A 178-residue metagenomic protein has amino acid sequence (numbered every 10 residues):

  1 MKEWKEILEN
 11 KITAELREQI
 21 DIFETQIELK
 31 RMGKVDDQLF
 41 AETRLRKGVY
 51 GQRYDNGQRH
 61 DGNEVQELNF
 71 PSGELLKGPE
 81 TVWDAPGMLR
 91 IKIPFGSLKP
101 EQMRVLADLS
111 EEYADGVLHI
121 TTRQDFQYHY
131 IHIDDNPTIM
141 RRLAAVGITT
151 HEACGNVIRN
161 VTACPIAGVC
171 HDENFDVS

Functional and structural regions predicted by a protein language model:
M1-L89, V105: Iron-sulfur (Fe-S) cluster-binding modules
G62-N63, P86-S178: Small-residue-enriched alpha-helical segments and adjacent helix-cap loops that form tight helix-helix packing
